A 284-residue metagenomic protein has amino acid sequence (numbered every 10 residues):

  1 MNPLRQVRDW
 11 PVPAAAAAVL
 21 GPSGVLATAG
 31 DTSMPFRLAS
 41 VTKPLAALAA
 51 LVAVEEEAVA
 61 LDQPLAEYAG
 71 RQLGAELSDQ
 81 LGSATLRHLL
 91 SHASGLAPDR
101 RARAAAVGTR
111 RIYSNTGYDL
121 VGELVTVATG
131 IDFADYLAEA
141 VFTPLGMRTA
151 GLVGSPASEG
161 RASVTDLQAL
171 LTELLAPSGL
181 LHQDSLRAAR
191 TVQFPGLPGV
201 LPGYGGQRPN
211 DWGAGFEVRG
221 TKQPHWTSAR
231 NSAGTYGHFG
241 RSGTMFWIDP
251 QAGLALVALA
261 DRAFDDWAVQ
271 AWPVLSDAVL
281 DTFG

Functional and structural regions predicted by a protein language model:
M1-A29, S33-R37, T42, T109-R110 (+5 more regions): Catalytic loop of the DD-peptidase/beta-lactamase superfamily, centered on the K-T-G motif and neighboring
R37-V41, A53-R101, V127-A157, S178-R187: Active-site helix/loop module of the DD-peptidase/beta-lactamase fold, centered on the serine-lysine SxxK catalytic
L45-A47, T116-G122, T165-A169: Well-ordered alpha-helical segments within folded domains of soluble proteins
L51-A53, V121-V127, L174: Well-ordered alpha-helical scaffold segments within catalytic/enzyme domains
S78-G82, A105, T109-G117, T129: Short, well-structured alpha-helical patches and their helix-loop capping segments that border functional surfaces
L96, Y118, R262-F264: Solvent-exposed loop/turn segments at secondary-structure junctions within structured extracellular/periplasmic domains
D99-A105, S228: The feature captures the short pre-catalytic strand/loop hairpin that immediately precedes and shapes the active-site
